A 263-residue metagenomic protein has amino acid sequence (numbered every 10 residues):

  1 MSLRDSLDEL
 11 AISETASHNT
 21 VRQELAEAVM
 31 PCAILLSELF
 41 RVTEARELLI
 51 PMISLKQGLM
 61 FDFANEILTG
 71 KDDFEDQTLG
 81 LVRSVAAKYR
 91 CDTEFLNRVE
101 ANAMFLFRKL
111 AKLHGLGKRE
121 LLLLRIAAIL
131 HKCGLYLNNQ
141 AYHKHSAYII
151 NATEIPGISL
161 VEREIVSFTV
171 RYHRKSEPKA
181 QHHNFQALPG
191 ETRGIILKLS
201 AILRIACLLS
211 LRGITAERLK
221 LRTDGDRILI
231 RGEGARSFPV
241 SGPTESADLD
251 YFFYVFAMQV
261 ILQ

Functional and structural regions predicted by a protein language model:
M1-G213, K220-L221, G225-I230, P239: Helical "lid/coupling" subdomains associated with nucleotide-phosphate turnover
R46, F256-Q263: A short amphipathic beta-strand at an alpha->beta junction
S210-A216, V255-M258: Short secondary-structure junctions
G232-G234: Short beta-strand-to-loop capping motifs
P239-Q259: Short, non-transmembrane amphipathic alpha-helical segments
